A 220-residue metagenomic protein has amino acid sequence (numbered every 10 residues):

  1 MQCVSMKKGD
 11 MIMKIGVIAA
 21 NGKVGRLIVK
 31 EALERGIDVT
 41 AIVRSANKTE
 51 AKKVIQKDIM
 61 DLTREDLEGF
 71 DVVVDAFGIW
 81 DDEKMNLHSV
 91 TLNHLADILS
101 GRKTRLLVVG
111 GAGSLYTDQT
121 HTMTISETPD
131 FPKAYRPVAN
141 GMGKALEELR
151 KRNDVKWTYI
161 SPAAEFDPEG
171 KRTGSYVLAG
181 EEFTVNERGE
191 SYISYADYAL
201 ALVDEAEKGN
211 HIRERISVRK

Functional and structural regions predicted by a protein language model:
M1-I12: Short, Lys/Arg-enriched N-terminal segments with co-localized hydrophobic residues within the first ~10-30 amino acids
I15-R35: N-terminal Rossmann NAD(P)H-binding glycine-rich loop of SDR-like oxidoreductase domains
G16, T40, T158: Conserved beta-strand positions in the Rossmann-like core of class I SAM-dependent methyltransferases
N21, S45, A112: Residues in the short beta-alpha loop(s) of Rossmann-like NAD(P)-binding domains
A41-K48, A164: Short, polar loop motifs at secondary-structure junctions
N47-T104: NAD(P)H-binding glycine-rich loop region in Rossmannoid oxidoreductase-like domains and their noncatalytic homologs
E83-K171: Glycine-/Pro-rich loop/turn segments that contact NAD(P) or position catalytic residues in Rossmann-like domains
G143, K151-K220: C-terminal substrate-binding/catalytic lobe of Rossmann-fold NAD(P)-dependent oxidoreductases
